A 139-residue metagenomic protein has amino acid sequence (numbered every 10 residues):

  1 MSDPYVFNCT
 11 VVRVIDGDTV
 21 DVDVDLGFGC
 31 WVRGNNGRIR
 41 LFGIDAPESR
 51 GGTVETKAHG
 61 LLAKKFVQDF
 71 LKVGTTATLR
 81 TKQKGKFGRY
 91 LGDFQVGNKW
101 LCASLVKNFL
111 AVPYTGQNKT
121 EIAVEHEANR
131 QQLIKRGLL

Functional and structural regions predicted by a protein language model:
M1-L139: Small beta-barrel nucleic-acid-binding modules, primarily SNase/OB-fold domains and secondarily Tudor-like barrels
